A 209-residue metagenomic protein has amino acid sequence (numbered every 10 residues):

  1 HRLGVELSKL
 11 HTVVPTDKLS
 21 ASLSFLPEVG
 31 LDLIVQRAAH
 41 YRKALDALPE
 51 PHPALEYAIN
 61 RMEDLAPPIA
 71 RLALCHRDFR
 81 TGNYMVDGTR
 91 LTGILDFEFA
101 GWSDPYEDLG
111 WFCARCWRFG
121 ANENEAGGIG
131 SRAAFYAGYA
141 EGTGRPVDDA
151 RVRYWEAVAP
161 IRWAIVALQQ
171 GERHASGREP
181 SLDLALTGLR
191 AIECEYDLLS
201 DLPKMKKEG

Functional and structural regions predicted by a protein language model:
H1-Y57, A66, A70-A73, F99-S103 (+1 more regions): A cross-family kinase active-site recognition segment
K9-L10, Y57-L109, C113: Active-site acidic catalytic loop and adjacent metal/ATP-binding pocket of ATP-dependent phosphoryl transfer enzymes
T12-L23, T143-D148, H174-S176, K204-K207: Surface-exposed helix-capping loop/turn segments at secondary-structure junctions
V13-V14, L65, R115, G142: Generic structural signal for alpha-helix termini and adjacent loop/cap motifs
Y106-G144, V158-G177: Active-site activation/catalytic loop segments of kinase-like enzymes and analogous catalytic loops in related
S131-D148, A191-L198, L202: Short amphipathic alpha-helical segments and their helix-coil junctions
V147-V158: All-alpha amphipathic helical-bundle segments outside canonical DNA-binding/catalytic cores that form hydrophobic
R173-S176, L182, L186-G209: Regulatory N- and C-terminal appendages and interdomain linkers associated with kinase/kinase-like NTP transferase
